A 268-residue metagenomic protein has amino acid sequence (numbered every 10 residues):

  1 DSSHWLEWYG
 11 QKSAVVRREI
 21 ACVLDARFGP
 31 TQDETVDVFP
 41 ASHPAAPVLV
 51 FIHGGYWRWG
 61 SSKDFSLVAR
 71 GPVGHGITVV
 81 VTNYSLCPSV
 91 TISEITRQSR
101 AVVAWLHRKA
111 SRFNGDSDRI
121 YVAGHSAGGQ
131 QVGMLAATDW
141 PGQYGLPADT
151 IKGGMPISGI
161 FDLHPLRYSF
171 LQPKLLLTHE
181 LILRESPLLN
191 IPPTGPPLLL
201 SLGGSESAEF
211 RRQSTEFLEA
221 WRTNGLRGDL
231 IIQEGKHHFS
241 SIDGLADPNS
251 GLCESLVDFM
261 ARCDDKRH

Functional and structural regions predicted by a protein language model:
D1-H43: N-terminal cap/lid segment of alpha/beta-hydrolase-fold proteins
A45-G55: Short beta-strand element of the alpha/beta-hydrolase
L49-F51, V79, L198: Hydrophobic beta-strand anchors of alpha/beta hydrolase catalytic cores
I52, I157, Q233-K236: Alpha/beta-hydrolase
G60-A69, V80-Y121, A246-D247: Catalytic nucleophile-loop/oxyanion-hole region of alpha/beta-hydrolase and closely related hydrolase-like folds
A101-F170, I182-L183: Primarily recognizes the serine-hydrolase "nucleophile elbow" in alpha/beta-hydrolase and SGNH/GDSL folds
G145-R167, H179-E219: The feature captures the conserved acid-bearing segment of alpha/beta-hydrolase catalytic domains
S201, R211, T215-L218, R222-H268: C-terminal catalytic histidine-bearing segment of alpha/beta-hydrolase fold enzymes
